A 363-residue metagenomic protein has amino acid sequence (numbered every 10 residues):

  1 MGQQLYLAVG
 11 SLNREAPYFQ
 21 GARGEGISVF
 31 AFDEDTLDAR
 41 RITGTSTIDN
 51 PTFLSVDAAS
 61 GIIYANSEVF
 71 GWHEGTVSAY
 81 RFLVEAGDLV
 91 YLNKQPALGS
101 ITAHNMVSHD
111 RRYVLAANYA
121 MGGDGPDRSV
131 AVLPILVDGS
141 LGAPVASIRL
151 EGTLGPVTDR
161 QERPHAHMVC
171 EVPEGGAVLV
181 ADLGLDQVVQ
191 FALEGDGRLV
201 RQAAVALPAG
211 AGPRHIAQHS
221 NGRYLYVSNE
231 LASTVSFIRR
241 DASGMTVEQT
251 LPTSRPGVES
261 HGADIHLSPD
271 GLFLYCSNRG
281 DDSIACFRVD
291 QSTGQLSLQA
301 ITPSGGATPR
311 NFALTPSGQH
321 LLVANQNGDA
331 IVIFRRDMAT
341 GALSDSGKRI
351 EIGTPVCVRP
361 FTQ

Functional and structural regions predicted by a protein language model:
G2-F30, T43-A59, M168: Beta-strand-rich domains and repeat architectures in extracellular enzymes and scaffolds, especially beta-propellers
N13-P17, E68-H73, A120-D124, L185-Q187 (+3 more regions): Short glycine/acidic-enriched loop and turn motifs that connect beta-strands
A16, D49-A58, L98-D110, M121-G122 (+5 more regions): Beta-rich, blade/repeat-based domains predominating in secreted/periplasmic proteins but also intracellular
F30-L37, Y80-G87, V132-G142, F191-R198 (+3 more regions): Short loop/turn segments immediately following beta-strands, especially the blade-tip and inter-blade linker loops
R40-R111: Blade-loop segments of beta-propeller domains
R40-S46, V90-P96, G152-D159, V200-A206 (+3 more regions): A short beta-strand motif characteristic of beta-propeller blades
Q326-V332, S344-Q363: Blade-level signature of beta-propeller repeat domains, shared across WD40, Kelch, NHL, RCC1 and BNR/Asp-box propellers
